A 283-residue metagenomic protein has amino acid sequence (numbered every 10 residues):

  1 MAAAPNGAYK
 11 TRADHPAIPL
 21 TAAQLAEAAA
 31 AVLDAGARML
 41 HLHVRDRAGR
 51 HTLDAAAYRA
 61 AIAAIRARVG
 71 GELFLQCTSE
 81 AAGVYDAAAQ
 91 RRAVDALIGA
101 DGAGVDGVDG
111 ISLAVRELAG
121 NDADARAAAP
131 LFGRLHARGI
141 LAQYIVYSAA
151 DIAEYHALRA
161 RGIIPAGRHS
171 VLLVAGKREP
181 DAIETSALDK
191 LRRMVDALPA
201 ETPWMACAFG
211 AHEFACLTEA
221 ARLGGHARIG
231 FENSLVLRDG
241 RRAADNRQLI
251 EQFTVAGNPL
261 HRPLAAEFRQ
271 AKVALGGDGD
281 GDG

Functional and structural regions predicted by a protein language model:
M1-A17: N-terminal small/glycine-rich loop or linker at the start of catalytic domains across soluble metabolic enzymes
A3, A26-E27, M39-H51, F74-Q76: Histidine-centered catalytic micro-motifs
A13, R38-A61, V174-R178, S234-D239: Glycine-rich, proline-tolerant flexible connector loops at the mouths of alpha/beta enzymes
A22-Q24, T52-D124: Active-site beta->alpha loop and helix N-cap motifs at the rims of alpha/beta catalytic domains
L25, V32, H43, I111 (+3 more regions): Conserved, mostly hydrophobic/aromatic
R50-C77, L131-A137, L191-A200, R247-G257: Alpha-helix-loop-beta-strand connector modules within alpha/beta enzyme cores
G110-F231, R242-A243, Q248: Catalytic alpha/beta core domains of metabolic enzymes, predominantly
E251-G283: Mid-to-C-terminal alpha-helical segments outside catalytic/metal-binding sites
